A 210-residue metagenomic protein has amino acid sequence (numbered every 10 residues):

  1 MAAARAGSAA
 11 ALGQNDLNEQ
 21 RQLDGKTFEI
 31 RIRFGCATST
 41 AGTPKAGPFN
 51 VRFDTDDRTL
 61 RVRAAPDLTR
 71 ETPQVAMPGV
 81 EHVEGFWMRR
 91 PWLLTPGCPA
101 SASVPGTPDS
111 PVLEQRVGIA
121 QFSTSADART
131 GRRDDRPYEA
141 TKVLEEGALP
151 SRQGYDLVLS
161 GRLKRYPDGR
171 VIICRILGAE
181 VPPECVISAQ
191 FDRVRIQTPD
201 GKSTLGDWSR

Functional and structural regions predicted by a protein language model:
M1-R210: OB-fold and OB-like single-stranded nucleic-acid-recognition modules and their adjacent interaction interfaces
